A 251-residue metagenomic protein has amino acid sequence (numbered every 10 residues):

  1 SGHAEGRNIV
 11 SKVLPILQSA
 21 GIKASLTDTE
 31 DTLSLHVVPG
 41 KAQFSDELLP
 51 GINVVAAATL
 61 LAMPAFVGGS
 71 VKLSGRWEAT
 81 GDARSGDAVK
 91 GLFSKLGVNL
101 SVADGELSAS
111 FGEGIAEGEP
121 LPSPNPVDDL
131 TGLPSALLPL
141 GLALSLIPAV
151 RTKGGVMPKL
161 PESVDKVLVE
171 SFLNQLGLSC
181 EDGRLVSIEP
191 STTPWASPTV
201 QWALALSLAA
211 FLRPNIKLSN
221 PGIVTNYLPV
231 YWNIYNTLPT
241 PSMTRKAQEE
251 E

Functional and structural regions predicted by a protein language model:
S1-E251: Short, structured segments at the rim of ligand-binding sites
